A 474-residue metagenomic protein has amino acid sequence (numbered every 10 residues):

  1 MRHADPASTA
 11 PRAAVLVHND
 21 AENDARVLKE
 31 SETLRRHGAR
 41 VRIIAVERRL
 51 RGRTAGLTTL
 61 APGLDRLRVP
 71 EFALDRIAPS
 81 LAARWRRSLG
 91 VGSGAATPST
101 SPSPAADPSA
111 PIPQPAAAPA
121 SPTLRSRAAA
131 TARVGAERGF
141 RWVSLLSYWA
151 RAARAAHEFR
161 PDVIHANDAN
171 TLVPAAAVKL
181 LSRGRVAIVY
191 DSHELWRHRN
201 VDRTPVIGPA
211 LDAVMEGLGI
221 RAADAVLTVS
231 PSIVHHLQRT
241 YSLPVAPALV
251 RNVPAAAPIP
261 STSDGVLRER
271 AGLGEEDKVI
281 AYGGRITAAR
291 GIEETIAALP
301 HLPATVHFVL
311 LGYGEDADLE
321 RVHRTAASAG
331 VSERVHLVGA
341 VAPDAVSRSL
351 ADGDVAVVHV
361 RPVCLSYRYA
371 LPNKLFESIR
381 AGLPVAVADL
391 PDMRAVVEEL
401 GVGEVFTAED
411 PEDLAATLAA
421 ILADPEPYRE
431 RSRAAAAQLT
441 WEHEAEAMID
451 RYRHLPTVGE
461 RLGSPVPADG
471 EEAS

Functional and structural regions predicted by a protein language model:
E30, H37, G139-V143, A150-E158 (+4 more regions): Membrane-proximal helix-turn-helix segments that form the acceptor-binding/catalytic region of lipid-linked
A55-T58, S80, I207-A210, I259-L273 (+2 more regions): A short helix/loop element that forms part of the nucleotide-sugar donor recognition site in Leloir-type
R185, L227-T228, V234-A255: Helix-loop-beta element that forms the nucleotide-linked donor phosphate-binding surface in glycosyltransferases
L227, V266, L273-R290, I296-L299 (+1 more regions): Conserved donor-binding/catalytic core segment of Leloir-type glycosyltransferases
G274-D277, E320-L350: Nucleotide-activated donor-binding/catalytic signature segment of Leloir-type glycosyltransferases, i.e., the conserved
H307-V322: Glycosyltransferase donor-sugar binding loop
A356-V358, E377-V387: Short hydrophobic beta-strand element within catalytic cores of glycosyltransferases and related nucleotide-activated
E399-L400, E404-P411, A419-P425: Conserved acidic donor-binding segment of nucleotide-sugar-dependent glycosyltransferases
